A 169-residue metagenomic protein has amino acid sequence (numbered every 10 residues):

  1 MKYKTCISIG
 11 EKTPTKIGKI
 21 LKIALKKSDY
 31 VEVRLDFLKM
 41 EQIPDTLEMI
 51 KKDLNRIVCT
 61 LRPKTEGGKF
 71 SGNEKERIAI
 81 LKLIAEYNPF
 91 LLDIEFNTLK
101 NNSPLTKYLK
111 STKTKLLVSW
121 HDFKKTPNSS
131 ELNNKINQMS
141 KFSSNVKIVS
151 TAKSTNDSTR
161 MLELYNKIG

Functional and structural regions predicted by a protein language model:
M1-G67, N73-E76: Conserved N-terminal beta1-alpha1 strand-loop-helix module at the mouth
K4-C6, Y30-E32, R56-T60, P89-D93 (+2 more regions): Structural preference for beta-strand elements that scaffold enzyme active sites
L21-K26, I43-I57, K82-Y87, S103-K113 (+1 more regions): Acidic (Asp/Glu)-rich catalytic clusters
K27-D29, E74-L91, N134-K147: Structural recognition of alpha->loop->beta junctions
P44-M49, N73-I78, S129-K135, R160-E163: Charged helix-capping and loop-helix junction motifs
K51, I57-L105: Glycine/small-residue-rich loop that forms an oxyanion/phosphate-binding "nest" at active or ligand-binding sites
L91, N97-G169: Catalytic alpha/beta core domains of metabolic enzymes, predominantly
